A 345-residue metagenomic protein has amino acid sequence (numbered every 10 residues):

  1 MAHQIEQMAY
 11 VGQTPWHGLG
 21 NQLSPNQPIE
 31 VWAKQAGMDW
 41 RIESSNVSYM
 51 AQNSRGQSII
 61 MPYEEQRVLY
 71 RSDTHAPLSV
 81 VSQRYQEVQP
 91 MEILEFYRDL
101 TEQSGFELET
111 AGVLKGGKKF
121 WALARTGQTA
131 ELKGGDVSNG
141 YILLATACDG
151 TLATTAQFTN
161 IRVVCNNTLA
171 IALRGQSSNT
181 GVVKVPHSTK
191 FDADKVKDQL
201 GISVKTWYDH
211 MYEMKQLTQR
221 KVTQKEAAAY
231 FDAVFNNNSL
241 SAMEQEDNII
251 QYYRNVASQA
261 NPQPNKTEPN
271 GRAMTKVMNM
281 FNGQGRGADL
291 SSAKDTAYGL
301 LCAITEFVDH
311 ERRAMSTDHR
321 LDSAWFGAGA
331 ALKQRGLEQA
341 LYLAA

Functional and structural regions predicted by a protein language model:
M1-L114: N-terminal low-complexity, intrinsically disordered segments
M1-S54, Q128-A345: Intrinsically disordered, low-complexity regions enriched in serine/threonine
E64-E65, G117-K118, S138: Short, well-ordered loop/turn elements at secondary-structure boundaries
L69, A122-A124, L144: Generic structural hydrophobic/aromatic packing signal, biased to beta-strands
T110-T129: Beta-rich nucleic-acid/ligand-interaction surfaces
